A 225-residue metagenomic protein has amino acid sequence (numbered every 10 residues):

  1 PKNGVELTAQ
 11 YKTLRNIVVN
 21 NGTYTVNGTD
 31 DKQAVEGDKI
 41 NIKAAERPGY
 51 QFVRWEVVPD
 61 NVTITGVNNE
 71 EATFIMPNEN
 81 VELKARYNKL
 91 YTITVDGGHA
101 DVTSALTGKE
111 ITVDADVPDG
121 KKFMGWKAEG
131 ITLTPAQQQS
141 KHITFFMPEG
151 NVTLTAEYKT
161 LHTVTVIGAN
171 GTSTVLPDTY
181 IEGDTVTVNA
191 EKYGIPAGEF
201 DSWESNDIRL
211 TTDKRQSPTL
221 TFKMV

Functional and structural regions predicted by a protein language model:
P1-I17, V67-T92, A136-T163, Y193 (+1 more regions): Conserved "repeat-terminator" motif of extracellular CCP/Sushi domains
K2-G4, A34-N41, N78-N80, L106-T112 (+3 more regions): Short coil/turn motif common to extracellular beta-sandwich-like domains
A9, V19-Y24, I42, F52-W55 (+9 more regions): Extracellular/surface recognition and adhesion modules
K12-L14, G22, V58, N88-L90 (+5 more regions): Small disulfide-bonded, cysteine-rich extracellular recognition modules and tandem repeats
V18-Q33, I93-L106, I131, T165-Y180 (+1 more regions): Short, solvent-exposed loop/edge segments of extracellular or virion-exposed proteins
D38-N69, K109-S140, D184-R215: Surface-exposed interfaces of beta-sheet-rich extracellular modules
I42-A44, T73-F74, T103, D114 (+3 more regions): Hydrophobic core positions of the immunoglobulin-like beta-sandwich fold
